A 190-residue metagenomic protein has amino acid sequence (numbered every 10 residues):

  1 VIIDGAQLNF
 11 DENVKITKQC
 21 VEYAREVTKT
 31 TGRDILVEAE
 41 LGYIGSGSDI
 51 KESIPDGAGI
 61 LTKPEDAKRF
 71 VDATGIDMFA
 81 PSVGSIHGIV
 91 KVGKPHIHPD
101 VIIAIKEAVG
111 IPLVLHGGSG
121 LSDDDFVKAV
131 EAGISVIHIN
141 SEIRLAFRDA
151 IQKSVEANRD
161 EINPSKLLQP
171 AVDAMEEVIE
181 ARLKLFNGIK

Functional and structural regions predicted by a protein language model:
V1-V109, D123, V127-I134, I139 (+4 more regions): Alpha/beta enzyme core
D11, V92, H116-G117, D173: Residue-level marker of alpha-helix boundaries and capping positions
G57-I60, I137, S141, E161 (+1 more regions): Hydrophobic alpha-helical scaffolding
I111-D123: Glycine-rich beta-to-alpha transition loops that act as phosphate-gripper elements at the mouths of alpha/beta enzyme
S154-K190: Extended, intrinsically disordered, low-complexity segments
